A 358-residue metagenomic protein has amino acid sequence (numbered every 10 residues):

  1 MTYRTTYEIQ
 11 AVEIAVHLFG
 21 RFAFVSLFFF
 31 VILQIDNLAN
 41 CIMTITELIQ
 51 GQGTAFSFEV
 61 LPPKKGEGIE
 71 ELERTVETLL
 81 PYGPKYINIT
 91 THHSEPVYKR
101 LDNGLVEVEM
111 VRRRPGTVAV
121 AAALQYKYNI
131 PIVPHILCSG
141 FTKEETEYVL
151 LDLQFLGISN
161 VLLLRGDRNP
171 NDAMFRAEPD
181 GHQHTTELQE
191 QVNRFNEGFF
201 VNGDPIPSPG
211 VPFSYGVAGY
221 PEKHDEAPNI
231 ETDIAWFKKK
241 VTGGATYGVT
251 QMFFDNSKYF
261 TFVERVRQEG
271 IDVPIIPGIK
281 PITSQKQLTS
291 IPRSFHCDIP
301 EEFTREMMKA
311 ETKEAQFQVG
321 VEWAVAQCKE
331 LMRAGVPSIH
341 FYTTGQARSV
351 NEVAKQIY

Functional and structural regions predicted by a protein language model:
C41-F58, F200-P212: N-terminal amphipathic alpha-helix/helix-capping segment at the start of soluble metabolic enzymes
S57-E71, V133-E144, S214-T232, K309-E322: Active-site mouth loops of central-metabolism enzymes
E59, I87, L153, K240 (+3 more regions): Conserved, mostly hydrophobic/aromatic
T75-T90, T242: Catalytic domains of carbohydrate-active enzymes, especially glycoside hydrolases
K85-P115, R168-P179, T246-Y259, T344-Q346: Glycine-rich, proline-tolerant flexible connector loops at the mouths of alpha/beta enzymes
K143-D152, T261-E264, S284-K286, S349: Catalytic cores of alpha/beta
K143-E190: Flexible, glycine-rich active-site loops centered on histidine and acidic residues that chelate a metal or position
G166, P179-P212, V217-E226, E264 (+3 more regions): Active-site pocket-lining/capping segments in soluble small-molecule metabolic enzymes
